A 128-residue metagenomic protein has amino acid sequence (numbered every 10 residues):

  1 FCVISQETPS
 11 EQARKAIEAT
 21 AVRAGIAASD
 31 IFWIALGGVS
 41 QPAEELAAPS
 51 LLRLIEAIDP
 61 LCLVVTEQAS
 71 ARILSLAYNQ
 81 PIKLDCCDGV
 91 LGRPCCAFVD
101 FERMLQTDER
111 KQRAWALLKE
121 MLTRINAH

Functional and structural regions predicted by a protein language model:
F1-H128: A polyanion-binding, active-site-adjacent surface
